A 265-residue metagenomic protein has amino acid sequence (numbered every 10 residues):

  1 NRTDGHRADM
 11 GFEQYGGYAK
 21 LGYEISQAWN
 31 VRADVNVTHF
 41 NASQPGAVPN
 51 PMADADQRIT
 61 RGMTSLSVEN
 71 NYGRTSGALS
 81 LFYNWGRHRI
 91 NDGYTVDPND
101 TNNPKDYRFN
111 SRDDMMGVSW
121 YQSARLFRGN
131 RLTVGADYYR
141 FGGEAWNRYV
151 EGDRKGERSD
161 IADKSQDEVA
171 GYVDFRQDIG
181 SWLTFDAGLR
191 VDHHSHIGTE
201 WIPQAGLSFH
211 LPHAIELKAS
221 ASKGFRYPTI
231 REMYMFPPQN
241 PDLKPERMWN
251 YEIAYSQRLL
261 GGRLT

Functional and structural regions predicted by a protein language model:
R2-D4, V37-N41, Y72-R74, Y83-R87 (+6 more regions): Transmembrane beta-strands of outer-membrane beta-barrel pores
R2-Q14, A28-M115: Flexible loop and strand-edge segments within Gram-negative outer membrane beta-barrel domains
R7-Q14, M52-T60, P104-D114, K155-D167 (+2 more regions): Replace "Gram-negative outer membrane beta-barrel proteins" with "bacterial and organellar outer membrane beta-barrel
A19-L21, A33-V35, L66, L79-L81 (+5 more regions): Membrane-embedded beta-strand positions of outer-membrane beta-barrel proteins
A19-Y23, L66-N70, V118-A124, G171-Q177 (+2 more regions): Residues on the lipid-exposed face of transmembrane beta-strands in outer-membrane beta-barrel proteins
A28-A33, R74-A78, G129-L132, W182-F185 (+2 more regions): Repeated loop/turn-to-beta-strand initiation elements of outer-membrane beta-barrel proteins
P49-N71, S111-D113, K164-Q166, H210 (+2 more regions): Outer-membrane beta-barrel signature, preferentially recognizing the C-terminal barrel domain of Gram-negative
R58-T60, Y83, N102-D186: Outer-membrane beta-barrel transmembrane domain signature of Gram-negative proteins, especially the mid-to-C-terminal
